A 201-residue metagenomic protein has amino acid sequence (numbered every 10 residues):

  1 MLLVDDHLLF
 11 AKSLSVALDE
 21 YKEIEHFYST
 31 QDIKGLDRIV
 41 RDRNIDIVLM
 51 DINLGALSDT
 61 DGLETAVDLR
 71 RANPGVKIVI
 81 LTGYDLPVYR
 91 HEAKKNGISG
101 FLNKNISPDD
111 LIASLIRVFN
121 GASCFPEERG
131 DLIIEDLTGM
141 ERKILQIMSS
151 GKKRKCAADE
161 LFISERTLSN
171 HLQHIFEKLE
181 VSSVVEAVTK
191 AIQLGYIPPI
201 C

Functional and structural regions predicted by a protein language model:
M1-E127: N-terminal regulatory/sensing modules of transcriptional regulators
V67, K95, Q146, D159 (+1 more regions): A cross-family signal for key residues in well-ordered alpha-helices that form functional helical elements
N105, A122, G151-K152, S182: Short helix/strand-capping hinge loops at secondary-structure junctions that flank key functional elements
N105, I112, T138, L145 (+1 more regions): Conserved catalytic core of two-component sensor histidine kinases
L115, M148, A191: Hydrophobic "lid"/C-terminal helical patch of Rossmann-like NAD(P)-dependent dehydrogenase/epimerase domains
S123-S150: Regulatory hinge/linker segments at domain boundaries that couple sensory/effector modules to output domains
K153-E186, K190-Q193, C201: Recognition helix of helix-turn-helix DNA-binding domains
